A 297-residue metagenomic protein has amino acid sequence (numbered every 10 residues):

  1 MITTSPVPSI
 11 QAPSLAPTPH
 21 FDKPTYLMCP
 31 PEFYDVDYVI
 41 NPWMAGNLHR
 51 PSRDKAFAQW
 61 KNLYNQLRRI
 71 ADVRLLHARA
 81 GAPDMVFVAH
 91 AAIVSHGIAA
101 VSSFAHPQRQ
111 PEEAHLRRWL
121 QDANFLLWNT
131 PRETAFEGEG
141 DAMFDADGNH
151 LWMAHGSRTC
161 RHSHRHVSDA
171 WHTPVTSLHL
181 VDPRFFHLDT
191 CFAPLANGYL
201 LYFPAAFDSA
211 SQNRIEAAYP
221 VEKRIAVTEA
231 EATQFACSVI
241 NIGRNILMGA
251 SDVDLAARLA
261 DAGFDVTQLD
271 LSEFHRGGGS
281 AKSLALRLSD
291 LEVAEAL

Functional and structural regions predicted by a protein language model:
M1-L297: The feature marks the mature, well-folded catalytic cores of soluble enzymes
